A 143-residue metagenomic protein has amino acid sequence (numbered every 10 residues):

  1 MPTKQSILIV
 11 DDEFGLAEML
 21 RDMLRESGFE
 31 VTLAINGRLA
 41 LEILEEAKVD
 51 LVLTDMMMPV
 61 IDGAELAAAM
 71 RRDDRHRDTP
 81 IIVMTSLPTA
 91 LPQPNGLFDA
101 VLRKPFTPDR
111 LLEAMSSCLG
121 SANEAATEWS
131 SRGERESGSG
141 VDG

Functional and structural regions predicted by a protein language model:
D11: Conserved acidic carboxylate
E18-E26: Charged docking surfaces used in two-component/phosphorelay signaling
L33-L51: Acidic, metal-coordinating helix/loop segments flanking the phosphotransfer/catalytic sites of two-component signaling
D55: Active-site residues of response regulator receiver
M58: Receiver (REC) domain active-site loop signature in two-component systems and cognate sites in sensor histidine kinases
M84-T85: Hydrophobic/aromatic residues positioned on beta-strands within the core alpha/beta folds
F106-L119, N123, T127-E128: C-terminal output helix
